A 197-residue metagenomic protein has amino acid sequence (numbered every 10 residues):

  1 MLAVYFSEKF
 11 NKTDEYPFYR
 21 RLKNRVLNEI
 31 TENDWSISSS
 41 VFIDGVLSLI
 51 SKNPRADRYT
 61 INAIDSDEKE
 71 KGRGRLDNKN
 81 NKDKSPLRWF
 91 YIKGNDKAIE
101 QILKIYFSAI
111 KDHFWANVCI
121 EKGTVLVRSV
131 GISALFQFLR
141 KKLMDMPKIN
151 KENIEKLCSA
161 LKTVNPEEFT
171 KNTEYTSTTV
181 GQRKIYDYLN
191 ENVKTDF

Functional and structural regions predicted by a protein language model:
M1-E167: Solvent-exposed functional surfaces
S159-F197: Eukaryote-biased recognition of C-terminal alpha-helical segments
